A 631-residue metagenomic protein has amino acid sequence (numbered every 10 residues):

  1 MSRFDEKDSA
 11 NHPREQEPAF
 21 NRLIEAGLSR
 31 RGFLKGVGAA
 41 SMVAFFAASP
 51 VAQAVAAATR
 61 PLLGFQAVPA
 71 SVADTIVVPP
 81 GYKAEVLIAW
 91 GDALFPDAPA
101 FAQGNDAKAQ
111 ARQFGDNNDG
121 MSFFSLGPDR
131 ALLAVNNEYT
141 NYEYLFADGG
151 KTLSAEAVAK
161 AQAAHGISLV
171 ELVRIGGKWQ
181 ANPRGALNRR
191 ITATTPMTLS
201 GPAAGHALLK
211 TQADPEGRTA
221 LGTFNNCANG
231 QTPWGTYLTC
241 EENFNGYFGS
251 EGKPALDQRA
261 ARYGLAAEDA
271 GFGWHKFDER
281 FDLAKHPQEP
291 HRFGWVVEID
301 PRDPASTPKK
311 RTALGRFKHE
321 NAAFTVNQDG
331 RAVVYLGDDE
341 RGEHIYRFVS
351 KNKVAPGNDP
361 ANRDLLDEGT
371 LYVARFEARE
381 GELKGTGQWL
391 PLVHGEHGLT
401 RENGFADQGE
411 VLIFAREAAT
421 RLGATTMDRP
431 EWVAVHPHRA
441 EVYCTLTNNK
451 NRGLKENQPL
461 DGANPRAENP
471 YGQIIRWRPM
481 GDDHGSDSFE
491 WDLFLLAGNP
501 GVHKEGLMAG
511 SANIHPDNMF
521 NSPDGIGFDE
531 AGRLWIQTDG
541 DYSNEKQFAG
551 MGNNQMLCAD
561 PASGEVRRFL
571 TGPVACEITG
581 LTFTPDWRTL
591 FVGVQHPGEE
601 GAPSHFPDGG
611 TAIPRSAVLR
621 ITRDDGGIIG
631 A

Functional and structural regions predicted by a protein language model:
M1-L28: N-terminal secretory signal peptides
A26, G32-V55: N-terminal export signals
R60-N226, G230-P233, T239-N243, A255-R259 (+6 more regions): Long, well-ordered hydrophobic secondary-structure segments characteristic of membrane-embedded and membrane-proximal
T75-V86, D97-A109, G177-G217, I299-R316 (+3 more regions): Blade-edge beta-strand/turn elements of extracellular beta-propeller and related beta-sheet repeat scaffolds
A109-F123, L209, P215-A228, R421-W432 (+2 more regions): Signature of short aromatic-glycine-proline-rich micro-motifs recurring in repeat-based ectodomains
L172-W179, D300-P304, F348-N358, W477-S486 (+1 more regions): Short loop/turn segments immediately following beta-strands, especially the blade-tip and inter-blade linker loops
E298, G342-A424: Extended catalytic-interface subdomain
I514-P561: Loop/turn-rich, solvent-exposed surfaces of beta-rich toroidal or solenoidal domains
